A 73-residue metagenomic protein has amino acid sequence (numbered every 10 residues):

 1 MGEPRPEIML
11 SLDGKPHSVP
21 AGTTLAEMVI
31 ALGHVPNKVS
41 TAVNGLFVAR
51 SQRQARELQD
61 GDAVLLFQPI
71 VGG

Functional and structural regions predicted by a protein language model:
M1-G72: Ubiquitin-like/PB1-type beta-grasp interaction modules and other compact soluble beta-rich domains
